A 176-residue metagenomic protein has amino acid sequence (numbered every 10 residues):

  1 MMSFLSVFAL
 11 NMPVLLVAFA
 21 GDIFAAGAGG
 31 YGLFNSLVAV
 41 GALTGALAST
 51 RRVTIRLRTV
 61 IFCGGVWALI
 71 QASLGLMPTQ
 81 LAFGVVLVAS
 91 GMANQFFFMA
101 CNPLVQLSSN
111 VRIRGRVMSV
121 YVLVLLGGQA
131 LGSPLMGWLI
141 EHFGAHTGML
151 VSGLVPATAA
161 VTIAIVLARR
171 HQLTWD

Functional and structural regions predicted by a protein language model:
F4, L16-D176: C-terminal transmembrane bundle of multi-pass solute transporters/carriers
M12-V14: Extracytoplasmic gate region of multi-pass secondary transporters
